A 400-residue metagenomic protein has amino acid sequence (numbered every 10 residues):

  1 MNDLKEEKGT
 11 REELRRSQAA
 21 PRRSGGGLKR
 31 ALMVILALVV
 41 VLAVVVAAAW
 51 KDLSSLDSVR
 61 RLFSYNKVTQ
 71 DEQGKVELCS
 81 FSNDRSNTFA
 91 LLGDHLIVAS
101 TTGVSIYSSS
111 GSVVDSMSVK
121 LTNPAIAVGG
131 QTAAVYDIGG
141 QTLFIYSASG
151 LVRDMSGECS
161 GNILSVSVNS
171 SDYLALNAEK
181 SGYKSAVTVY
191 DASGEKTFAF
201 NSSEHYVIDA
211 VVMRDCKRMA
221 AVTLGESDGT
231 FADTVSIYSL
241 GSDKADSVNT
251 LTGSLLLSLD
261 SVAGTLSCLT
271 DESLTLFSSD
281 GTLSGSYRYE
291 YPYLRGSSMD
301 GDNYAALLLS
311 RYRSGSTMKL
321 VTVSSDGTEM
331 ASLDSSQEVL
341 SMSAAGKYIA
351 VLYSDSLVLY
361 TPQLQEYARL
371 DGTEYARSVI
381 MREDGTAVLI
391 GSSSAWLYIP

Functional and structural regions predicted by a protein language model:
M1-E77, N83-D84, P400: Sequence/structural signature of beta-propeller modules and their immediately flanking N-terminal secretory/stalk
R30, V76-A90, V119-Q131, G161-S170 (+6 more regions): Repeated scaffold domains used in trafficking and secretory/extracellular systems, primarily beta-propellers
S54, G103-S105, Q141-I145, G182-T188 (+5 more regions): Structural motif
N66-F81, S110-S118, G150-G157, E195-N201 (+4 more regions): A short beta-strand motif characteristic of beta-propeller blades
L96, A133-A134, Y173-A175, C216-A220 (+4 more regions): Hydrophobic beta-strand positions that form the internal "hydrophobic ladder" of WD40/Gbeta-like beta-propeller blades
V114-V222: Non-cytosolic head/periplasmic domains of membrane-anchored proteins
Y183-T275: Solenoidal tandem-repeat scaffolds enriched in leucines and small polar residues
G281-G372: Intrinsically disordered, low-complexity segments enriched in Gly and acidic/Ser/Thr residues that form flexible
